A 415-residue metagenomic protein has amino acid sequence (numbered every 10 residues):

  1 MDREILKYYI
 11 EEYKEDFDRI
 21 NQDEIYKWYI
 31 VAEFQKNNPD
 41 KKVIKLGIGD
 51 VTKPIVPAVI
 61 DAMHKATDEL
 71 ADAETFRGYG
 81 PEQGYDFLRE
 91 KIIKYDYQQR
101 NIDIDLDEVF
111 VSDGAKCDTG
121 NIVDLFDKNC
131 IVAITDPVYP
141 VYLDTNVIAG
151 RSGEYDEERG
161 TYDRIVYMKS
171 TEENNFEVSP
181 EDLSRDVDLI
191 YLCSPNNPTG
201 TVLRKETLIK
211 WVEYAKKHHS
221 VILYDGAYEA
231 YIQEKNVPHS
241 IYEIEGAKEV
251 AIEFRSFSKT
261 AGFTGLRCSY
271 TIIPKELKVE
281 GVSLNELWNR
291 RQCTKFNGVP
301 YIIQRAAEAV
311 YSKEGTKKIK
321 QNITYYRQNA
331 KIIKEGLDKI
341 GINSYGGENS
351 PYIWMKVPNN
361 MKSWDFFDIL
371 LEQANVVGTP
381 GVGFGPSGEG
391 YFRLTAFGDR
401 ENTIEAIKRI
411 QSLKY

Functional and structural regions predicted by a protein language model:
D2-D113, V310-K313: N-terminal small-domain helix-loop-helix segment of the aminotransferase-like
R3-L6, V147, E158, E243-T324 (+2 more regions): Conserved core segment of the aminotransferase class I/II
K14, P54, Y326-R327, I340-Q373: Conserved PLP-binding catalytic core of the aspartate aminotransferase-like
N38, A149, K217-H218, I340 (+1 more regions): Helix C-cap/helix->beta junction micro-motif
E74-A215, E229-I244: Conserved core of the PLP fold type I
K94, Q98, I102, N360 (+2 more regions): PLP-dependent enzyme catalytic core of the Aspartate aminotransferase-like
C130, K217-V221, K248-E249: A short helix->loop->beta-strand "cap" motif at the edges of active sites that frequently abuts
Q304, E308, I323-K334, S344-K356 (+1 more regions): Conserved glycine-rich beta-strand-loop-beta hairpin in the small C-terminal domain of fold type I
